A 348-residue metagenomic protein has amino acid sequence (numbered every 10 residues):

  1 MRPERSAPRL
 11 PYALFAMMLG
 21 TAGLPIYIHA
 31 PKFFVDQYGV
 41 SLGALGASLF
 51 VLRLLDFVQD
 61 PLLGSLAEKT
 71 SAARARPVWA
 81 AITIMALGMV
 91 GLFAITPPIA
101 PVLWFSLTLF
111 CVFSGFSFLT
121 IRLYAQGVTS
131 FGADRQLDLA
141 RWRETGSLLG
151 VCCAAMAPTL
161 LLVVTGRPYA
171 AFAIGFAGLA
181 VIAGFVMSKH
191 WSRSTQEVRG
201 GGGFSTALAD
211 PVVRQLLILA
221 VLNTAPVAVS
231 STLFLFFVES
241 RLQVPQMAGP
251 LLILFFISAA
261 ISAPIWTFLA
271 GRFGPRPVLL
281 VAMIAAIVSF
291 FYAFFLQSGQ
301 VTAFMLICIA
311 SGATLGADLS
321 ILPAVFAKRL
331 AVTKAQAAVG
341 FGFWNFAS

Functional and structural regions predicted by a protein language model:
R2-S348: Membrane-embedded alpha-helical bundles of multi-pass transporters/translocases, especially carrier/permease families
